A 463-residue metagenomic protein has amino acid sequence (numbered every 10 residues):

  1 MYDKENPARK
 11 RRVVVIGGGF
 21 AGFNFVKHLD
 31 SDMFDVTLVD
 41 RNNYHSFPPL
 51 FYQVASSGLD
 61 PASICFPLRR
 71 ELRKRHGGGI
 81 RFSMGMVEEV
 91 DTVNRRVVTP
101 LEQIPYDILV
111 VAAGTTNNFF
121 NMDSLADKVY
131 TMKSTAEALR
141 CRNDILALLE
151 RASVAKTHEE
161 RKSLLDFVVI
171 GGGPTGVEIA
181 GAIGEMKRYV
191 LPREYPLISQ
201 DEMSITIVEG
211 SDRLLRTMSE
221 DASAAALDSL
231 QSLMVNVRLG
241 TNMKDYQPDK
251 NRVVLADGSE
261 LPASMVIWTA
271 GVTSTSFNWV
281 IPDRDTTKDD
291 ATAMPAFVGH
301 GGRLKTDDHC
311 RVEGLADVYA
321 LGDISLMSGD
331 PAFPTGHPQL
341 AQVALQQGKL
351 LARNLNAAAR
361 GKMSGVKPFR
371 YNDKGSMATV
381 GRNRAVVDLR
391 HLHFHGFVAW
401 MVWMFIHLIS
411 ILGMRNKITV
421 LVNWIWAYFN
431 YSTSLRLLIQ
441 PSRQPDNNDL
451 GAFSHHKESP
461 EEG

Functional and structural regions predicted by a protein language model:
M1-K10, I80-V168, I267: FAD-binding core/adjacent interface of flavoenzyme oxidoreductases
Y2-R81, P174-T217, I267, M401 (+1 more regions): Beta1-alpha1 glycine-rich phosphate/pyrophosphate-binding loop at the start of Rossmann-like nucleotide-binding domains
K10, Q347-G463: C-terminal, flexible cofactor-proximal segment of oxidoreductases
G18, L101, A113-G114, D257 (+1 more regions): Glycine-rich, N-terminal phosphate-binding loop of Rossmann-like dinucleotide-binding domains
F51-G58, A126-Y130, A222, D283 (+2 more regions): Short glycine-enriched, charge-decorated loop/helix-capping segments at active-site entrances that position
R75-E89, G184-D308, G314, M363: A Rossmann-like FAD-binding core segment of flavoenzymes
K128-T157, N251-V253, E260-Q346: FAD-site-proximal beta/loop scaffold in flavoenzymes
R161-E220, A225, N236-R238, H337-P368 (+1 more regions): Rossmann-like dinucleotide-binding core of oxidoreductases
